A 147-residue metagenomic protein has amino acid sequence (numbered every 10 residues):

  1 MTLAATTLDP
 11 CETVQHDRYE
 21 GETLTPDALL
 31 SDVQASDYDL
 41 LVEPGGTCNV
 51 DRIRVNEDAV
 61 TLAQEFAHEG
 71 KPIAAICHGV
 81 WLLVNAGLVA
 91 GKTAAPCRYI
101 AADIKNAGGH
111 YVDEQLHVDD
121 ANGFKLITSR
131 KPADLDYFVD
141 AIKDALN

Functional and structural regions predicted by a protein language model:
M1-E69, I73, W81-T93, A101-N147: Extended, subdomain-level signal for the structured scaffold at the beginning of enzyme domains
C77: Catalytic, metal-anchored helix/loop core of enzyme active sites in primary metabolism
C97: Active-site-adjacent substrate-recognition loops and nearby beta-strands within hydrolase catalytic domains
